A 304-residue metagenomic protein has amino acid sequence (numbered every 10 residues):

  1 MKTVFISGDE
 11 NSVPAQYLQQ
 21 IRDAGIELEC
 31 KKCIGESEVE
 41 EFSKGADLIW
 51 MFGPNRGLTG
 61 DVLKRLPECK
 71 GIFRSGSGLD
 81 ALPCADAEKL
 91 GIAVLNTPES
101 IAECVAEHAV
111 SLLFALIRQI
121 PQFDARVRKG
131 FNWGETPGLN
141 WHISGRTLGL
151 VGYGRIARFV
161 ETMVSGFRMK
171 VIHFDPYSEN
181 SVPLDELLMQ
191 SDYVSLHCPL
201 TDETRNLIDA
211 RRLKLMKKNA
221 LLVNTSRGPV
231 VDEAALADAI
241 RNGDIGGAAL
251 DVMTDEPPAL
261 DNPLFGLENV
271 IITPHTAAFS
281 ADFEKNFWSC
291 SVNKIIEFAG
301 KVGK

Functional and structural regions predicted by a protein language model:
M1-L95, L187-M189, D209: An N-terminal-biased, well-structured beta-alpha scaffold segment characteristic of Rossmann-like dinucleotide-binding
I6, W50-M51, R74, S195-L196 (+3 more regions): Redox-cofactor binding/interface segments in oxidoreductases and associated redox assembly factors
R56-G60, I172, P176-P263: Rossmann-like adenosine-cofactor binding region
L90, L95, N219-K304: Rossmann-like dinucleotide-binding domain for NAD(H)/NADP(H)
L90, T97-T147, F159-T162: Phosphate-binding beta-alpha-beta segment of Rossmann-like dinucleotide-binding domains, i.e., the NAD(P)
N140-S144, S165, K214-L215, L264: Short, flexible hinge/linker loops that cap or flank conserved catalytic cores
Y153-G154: Glycine-rich Rossmann-fold phosphate-binding loop(s) that bind the pyrophosphate of adenine dinucleotide cofactors
G166-K170: Conserved S-adenosyl-L-methionine
